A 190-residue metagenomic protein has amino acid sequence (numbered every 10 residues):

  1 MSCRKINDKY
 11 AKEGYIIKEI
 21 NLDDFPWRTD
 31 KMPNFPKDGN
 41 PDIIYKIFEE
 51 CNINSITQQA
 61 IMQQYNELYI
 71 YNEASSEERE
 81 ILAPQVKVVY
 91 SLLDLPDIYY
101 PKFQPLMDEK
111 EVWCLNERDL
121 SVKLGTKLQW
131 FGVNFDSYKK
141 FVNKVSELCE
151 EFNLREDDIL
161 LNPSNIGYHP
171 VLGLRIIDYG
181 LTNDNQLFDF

Functional and structural regions predicted by a protein language model:
S2-A74: ATP-binding glycine-rich loop module of kinase domains
I20, K102, L161-S164: Short, well-ordered beta-to-alpha junction loops that form the rim of enzyme active sites and present histidine/acidic
D30, L95, L161-S164: Short, surface-exposed coil-to-beta transition loops
I47-N52, A60-M62, N72-F141: Conserved structural core of kinase catalytic domains
K140-L148: Extracytoplasmic/periplasmic ligand-binding sensor domains of two-pass membrane signal-transduction receptors
E147-R155: Protein kinase catalytic-loop region centered on the HRD/HxD motif
R155-F190: Catalytic activation segment of kinase domains across protein kinase-like and atypical kinase folds
